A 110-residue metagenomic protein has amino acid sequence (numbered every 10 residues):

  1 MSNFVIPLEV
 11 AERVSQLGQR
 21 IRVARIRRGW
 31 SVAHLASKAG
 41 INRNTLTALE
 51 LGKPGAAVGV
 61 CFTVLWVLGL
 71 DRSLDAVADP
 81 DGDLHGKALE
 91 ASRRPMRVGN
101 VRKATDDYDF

Functional and structural regions predicted by a protein language model:
S2-R27: A short, Lys/Arg-rich alpha-helix, primarily the initiator
R20, S31, A57-V60: Residues that mark the N-terminal boundary/hinge immediately upstream of a DNA-recognition element
G29-T47: Short alpha-helical DNA-recognition segment
K38, V64, V77-D81: Short acidic/histidine-centered micro-motifs embedded in hydrophobic/aromatic stretches that mark compact functional
G52-W66: Short, basic-rich loop-to-helix N-cap that marks the start of a DNA-contacting helix
D75-F110: Short, charged recognition helix plus adjacent turn of helix-turn-helix-like nucleic-acid-binding domains
